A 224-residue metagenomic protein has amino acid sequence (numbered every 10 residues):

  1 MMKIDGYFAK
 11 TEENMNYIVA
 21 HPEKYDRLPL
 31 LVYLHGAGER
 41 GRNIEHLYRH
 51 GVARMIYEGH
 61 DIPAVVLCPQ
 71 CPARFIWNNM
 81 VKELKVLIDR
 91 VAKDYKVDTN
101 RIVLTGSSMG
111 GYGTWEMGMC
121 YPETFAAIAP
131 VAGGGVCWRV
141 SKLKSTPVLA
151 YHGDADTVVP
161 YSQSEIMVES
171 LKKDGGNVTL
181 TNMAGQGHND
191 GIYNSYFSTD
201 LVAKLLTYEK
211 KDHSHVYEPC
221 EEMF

Functional and structural regions predicted by a protein language model:
M1-L30, A64, S107, Y112 (+6 more regions): A domain-start/cap signature at the N-terminus of enzymes
D26, P72-M109: Gly/Ser-rich "nucleophile elbow"/oxyanion-hole loop immediately N-terminal to the catalytic nucleophile in hydrolases
L30, L34-K85: Active-site machinery of serine-nucleophile hydrolases
H46-L47, P160-S170: Short alpha-helix in the alpha/beta-hydrolase fold that links the catalytic acid
L104-G106, V131, Y151: Short beta-strand immediately N-terminal to the catalytic nucleophile in serine-hydrolase-like folds
E123-G134: A conserved short beta-strand
L149-H152, D156: Short beta-strand/loop motif that positions the catalytic acidic residue of the alpha/beta-hydrolase fold
G153, M183-D190: Histidine-bearing beta->alpha loop at or near hydrolase active sites
